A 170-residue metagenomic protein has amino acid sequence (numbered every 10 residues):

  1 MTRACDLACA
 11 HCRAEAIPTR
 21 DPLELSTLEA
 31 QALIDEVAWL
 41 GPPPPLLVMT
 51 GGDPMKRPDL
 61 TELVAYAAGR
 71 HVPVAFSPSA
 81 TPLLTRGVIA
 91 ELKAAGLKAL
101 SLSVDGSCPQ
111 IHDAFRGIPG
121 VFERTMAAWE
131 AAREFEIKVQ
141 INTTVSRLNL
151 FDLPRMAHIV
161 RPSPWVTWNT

Functional and structural regions predicted by a protein language model:
T2-A99: Conserved alpha-helical substructure of the radical SAM core
L7, V74, P109-Q110, V139: Glycine-centered loop/turn positions within well-structured domains that cap or flank conserved ligand/cofactor-binding
I17, S107, T144: Conserved sequence/active-site signature of Rossmann-fold short-chain dehydrogenase/reductase
L25, P58, G120, L148-F151: Residue-level signal for the nucleotide or nucleotide-sugar donor/cofactor binding architecture
L40-M49, R70-S77, K98-S101, E123-T170: Conserved C-terminal portion of the radical SAM core fold that forms the substrate/S-adenosylmethionine-binding
P54-M55, A80-L84, K98-P119, R147-L148: Conserved radical SAM core fold
G87-A90, H112-F115, D152-R155: Short secondary-structure transition/capping segments
E91-A95, I118-G120, H158-V160: Short, hinge-like loop/turn segments at secondary-structure boundaries
